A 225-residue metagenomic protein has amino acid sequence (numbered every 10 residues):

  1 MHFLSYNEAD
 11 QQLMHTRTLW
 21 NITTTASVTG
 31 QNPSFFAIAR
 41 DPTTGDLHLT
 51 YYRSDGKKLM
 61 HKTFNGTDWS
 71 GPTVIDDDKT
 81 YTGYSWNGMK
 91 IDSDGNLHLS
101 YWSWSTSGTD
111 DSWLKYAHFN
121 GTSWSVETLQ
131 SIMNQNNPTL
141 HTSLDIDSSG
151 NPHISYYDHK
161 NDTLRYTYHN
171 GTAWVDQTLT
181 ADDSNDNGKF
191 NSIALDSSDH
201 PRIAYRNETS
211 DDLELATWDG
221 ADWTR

Functional and structural regions predicted by a protein language model:
M1-R225: Extracellular, repeat-based ectodomains that mediate carbohydrate processing or recognition
